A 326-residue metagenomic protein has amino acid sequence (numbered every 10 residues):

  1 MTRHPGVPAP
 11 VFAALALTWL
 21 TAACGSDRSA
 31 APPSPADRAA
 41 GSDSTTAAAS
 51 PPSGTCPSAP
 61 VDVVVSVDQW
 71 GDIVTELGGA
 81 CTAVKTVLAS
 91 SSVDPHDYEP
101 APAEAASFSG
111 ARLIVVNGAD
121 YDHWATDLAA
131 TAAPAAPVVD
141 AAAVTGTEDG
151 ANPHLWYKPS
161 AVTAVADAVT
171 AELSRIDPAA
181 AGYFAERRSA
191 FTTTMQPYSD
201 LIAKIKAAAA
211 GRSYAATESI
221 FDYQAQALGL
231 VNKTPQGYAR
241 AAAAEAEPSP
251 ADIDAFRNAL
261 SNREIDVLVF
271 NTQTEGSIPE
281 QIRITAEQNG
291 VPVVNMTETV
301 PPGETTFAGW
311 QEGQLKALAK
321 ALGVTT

Functional and structural regions predicted by a protein language model:
T2-A13, W19-T326: Extracytoplasmic metal-acquisition and chelation regions
